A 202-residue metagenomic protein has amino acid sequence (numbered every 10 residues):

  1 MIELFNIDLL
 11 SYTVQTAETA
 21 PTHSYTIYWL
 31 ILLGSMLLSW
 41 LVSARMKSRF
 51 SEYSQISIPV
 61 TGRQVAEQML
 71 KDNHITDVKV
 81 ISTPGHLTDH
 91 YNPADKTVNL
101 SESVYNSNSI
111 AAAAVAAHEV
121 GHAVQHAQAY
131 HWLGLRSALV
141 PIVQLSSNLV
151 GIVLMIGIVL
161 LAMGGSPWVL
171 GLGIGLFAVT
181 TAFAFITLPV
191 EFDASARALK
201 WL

Functional and structural regions predicted by a protein language model:
I2-T22, T26, V42-S146, A182-L202: Polar-ligand-bearing catalytic/cofactor-coordination segments of membrane-embedded or membrane-tethered inner-membrane
V14-A20, I158-S166: Helix-interface capping motifs at the ends of transmembrane segments in multi-pass membrane proteins
P21-I31, G165-L176: Hydrophobic alpha-helical transmembrane segments
I31-S35, T180: Alpha-helical transmembrane segments of integral membrane proteins
S35-V42: N-terminal glycine-rich anion-binding loops that anchor highly charged ligand groups
Q125-W132, V153-M163: Membrane-helix exit/interface motif
L145-M155: Core segments of transmembrane alpha-helices that mediate helix-helix packing or line hydrophobic substrate/ligand
A162-M163, L170-T187, L202: Long, well-structured alpha-helical subdomains associated with metal-dependent extracellular/ecto-lumenal hydrolases
